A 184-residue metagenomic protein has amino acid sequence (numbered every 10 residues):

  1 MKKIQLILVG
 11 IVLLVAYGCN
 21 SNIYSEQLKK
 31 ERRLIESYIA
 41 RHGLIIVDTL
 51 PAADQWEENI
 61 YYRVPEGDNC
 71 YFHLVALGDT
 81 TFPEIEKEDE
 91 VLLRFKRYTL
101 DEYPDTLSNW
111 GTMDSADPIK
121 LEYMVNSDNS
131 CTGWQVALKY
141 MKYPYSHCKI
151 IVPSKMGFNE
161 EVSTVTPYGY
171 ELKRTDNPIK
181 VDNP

Functional and structural regions predicted by a protein language model:
M1-C19: Sec-dependent bacterial lipoprotein signal peptides
C19-P184: Cross-family detector of peptidyl-prolyl cis-trans isomerase
